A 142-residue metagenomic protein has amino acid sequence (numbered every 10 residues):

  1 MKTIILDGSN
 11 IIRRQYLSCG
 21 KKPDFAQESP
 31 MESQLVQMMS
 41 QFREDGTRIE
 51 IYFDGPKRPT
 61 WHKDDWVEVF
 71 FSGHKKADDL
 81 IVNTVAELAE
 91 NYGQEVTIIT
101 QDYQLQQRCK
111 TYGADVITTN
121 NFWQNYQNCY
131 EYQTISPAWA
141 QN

Functional and structural regions predicted by a protein language model:
K2-I4, N10-N142: Nuclease catalytic cores that cleave nucleic-acid phosphodiester bonds, predominantly acidic two-metal-ion
